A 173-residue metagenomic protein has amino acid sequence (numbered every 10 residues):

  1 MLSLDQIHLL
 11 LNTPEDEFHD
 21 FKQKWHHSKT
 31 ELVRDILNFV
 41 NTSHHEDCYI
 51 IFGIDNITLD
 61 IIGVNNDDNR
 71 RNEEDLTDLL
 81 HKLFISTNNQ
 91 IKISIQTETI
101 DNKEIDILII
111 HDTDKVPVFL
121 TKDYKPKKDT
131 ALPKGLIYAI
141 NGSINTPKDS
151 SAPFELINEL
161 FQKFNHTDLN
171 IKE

Functional and structural regions predicted by a protein language model:
M1-E173: Conserved N-terminal catalytic/coupling substructures associated with nucleotide/phosphate chemistry
